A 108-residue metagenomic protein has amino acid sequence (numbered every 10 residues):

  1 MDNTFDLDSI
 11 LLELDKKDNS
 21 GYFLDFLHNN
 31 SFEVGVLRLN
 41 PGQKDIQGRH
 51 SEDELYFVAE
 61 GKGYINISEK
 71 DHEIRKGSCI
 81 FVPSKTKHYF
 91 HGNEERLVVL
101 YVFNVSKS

Functional and structural regions predicted by a protein language model:
M1-G35, I46: A short, N-terminal "cap"/entry segment at the start of jelly-roll beta-barrel domains of the cupin/DSBH fold
N30, N66-K70, N93: Short strand-coil-strand connectors
S31, P41-E52, V105: Short beta-strand/loop turn elements enriched in aromatics
F32, L37, K70-H72: Well-ordered beta-strand scaffold positions
R38-L39, H50-I65: Short, conserved beta-strand element in jelly-roll/cupin
L55, K62-Y64, D71, K87 (+1 more regions): Structural motif
E69-S84: Short acidic-glycine-tyrosine-enriched beta hairpin
S84-S108: Ligand-binding loop in jelly-roll beta-barrel domains
